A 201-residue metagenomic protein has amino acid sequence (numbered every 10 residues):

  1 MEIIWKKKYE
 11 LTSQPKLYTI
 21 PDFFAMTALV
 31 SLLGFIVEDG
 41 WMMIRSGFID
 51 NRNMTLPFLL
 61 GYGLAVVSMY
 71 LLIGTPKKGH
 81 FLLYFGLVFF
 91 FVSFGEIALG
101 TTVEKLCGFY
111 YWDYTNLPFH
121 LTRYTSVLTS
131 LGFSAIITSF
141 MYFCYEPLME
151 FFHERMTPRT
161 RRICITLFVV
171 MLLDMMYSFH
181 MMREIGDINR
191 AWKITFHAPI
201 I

Functional and structural regions predicted by a protein language model:
M1-I201: Aromatic-rich, lipid-facing transmembrane alpha helices and their immediate juxtamembrane interface loops in integral
